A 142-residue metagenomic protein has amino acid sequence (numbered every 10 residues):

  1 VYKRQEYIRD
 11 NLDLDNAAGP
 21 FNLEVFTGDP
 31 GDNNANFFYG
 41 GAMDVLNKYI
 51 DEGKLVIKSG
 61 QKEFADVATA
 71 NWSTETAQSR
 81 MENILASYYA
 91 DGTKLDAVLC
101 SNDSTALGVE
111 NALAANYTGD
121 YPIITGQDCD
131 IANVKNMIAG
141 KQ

Functional and structural regions predicted by a protein language model:
K3-Q142: A residue-level marker of the well-folded mature domains of exported/periplasmic proteins
